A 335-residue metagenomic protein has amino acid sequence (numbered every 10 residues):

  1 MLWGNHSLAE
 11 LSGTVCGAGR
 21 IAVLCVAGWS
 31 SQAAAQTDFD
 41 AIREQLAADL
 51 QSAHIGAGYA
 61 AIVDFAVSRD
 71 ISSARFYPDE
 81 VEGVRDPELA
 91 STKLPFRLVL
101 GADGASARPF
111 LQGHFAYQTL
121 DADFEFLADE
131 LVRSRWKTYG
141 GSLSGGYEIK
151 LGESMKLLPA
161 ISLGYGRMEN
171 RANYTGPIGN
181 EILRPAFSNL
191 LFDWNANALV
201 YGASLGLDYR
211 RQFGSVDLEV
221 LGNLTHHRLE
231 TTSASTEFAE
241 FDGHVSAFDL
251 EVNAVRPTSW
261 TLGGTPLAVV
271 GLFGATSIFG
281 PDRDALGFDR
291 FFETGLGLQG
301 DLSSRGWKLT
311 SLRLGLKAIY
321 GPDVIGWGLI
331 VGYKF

Functional and structural regions predicted by a protein language model:
M1-C16: N-terminal secretory signal peptides that target proteins for export/translocation
G4-S7, R20, I42, L46: Terminal low-complexity, poorly structured segments
C16-L24: Sec-dependent signal peptide recognition, specifically the positively charged N-region followed immediately by
S30-Q32: N-terminal signal peptide c-region/cleavage motif recognized by signal peptidases
Q36-L302, W307-F335: Transmembrane beta-barrel domains of bacterial outer-membrane proteins
